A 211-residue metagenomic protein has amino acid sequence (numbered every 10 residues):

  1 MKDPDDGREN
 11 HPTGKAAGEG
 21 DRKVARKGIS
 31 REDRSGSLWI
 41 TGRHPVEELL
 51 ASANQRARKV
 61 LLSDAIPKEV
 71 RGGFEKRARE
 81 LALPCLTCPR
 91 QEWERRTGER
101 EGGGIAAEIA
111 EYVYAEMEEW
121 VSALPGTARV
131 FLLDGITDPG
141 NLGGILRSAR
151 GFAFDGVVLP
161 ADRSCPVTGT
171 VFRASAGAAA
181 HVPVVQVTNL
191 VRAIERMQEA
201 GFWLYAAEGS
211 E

Functional and structural regions predicted by a protein language model:
M1-S122: N-terminal positively charged helical leader segments and presequences
Q55, E75, L83, A123-E211: RNA substrate-binding interface of SAM-dependent RNA methyltransferases
